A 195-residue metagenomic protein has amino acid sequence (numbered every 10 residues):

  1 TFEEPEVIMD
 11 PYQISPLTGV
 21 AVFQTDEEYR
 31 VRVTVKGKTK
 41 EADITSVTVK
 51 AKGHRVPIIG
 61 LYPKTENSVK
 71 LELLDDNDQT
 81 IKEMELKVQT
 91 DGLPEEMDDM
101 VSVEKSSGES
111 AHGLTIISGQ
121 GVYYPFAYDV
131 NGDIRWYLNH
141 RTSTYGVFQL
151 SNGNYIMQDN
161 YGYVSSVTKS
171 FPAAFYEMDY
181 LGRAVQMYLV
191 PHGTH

Functional and structural regions predicted by a protein language model:
T1-F2: Proline/serine/threonine-rich low-complexity linkers at boundaries of modular beta-sandwich domains
V7-V35, H54-R55, I59, E66-H195: Histidine-/acidic-rich catalytic cores in large beta-rich domains
T39-E41: Short, solvent-exposed loop/linker segments at beta-strand-coil boundaries, enriched for Pro/Gly and Ser/Thr
T45-A51: Short beta-strand segments within Ig-like beta-sandwich modules, predominantly Fibronectin type-III
